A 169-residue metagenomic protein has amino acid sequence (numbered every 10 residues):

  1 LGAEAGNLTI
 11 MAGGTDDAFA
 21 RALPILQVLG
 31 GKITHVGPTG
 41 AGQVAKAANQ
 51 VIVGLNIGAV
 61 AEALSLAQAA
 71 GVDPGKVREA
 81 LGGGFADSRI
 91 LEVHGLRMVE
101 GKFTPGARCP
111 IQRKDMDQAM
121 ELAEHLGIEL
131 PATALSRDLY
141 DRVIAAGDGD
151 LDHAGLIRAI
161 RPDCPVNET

Functional and structural regions predicted by a protein language model:
L1-G54: Rossmann-fold dinucleotide-binding core
Q27, V166-T169: ATP-dependent carboxylate/acyl-activation modules
T39, V44, D87-H153, I160: Interdomain hinge/lid region at the active-site interface of Rossmann-like NAD(P)-dependent oxidoreductases
G40-E62, L66, R108-D115: Mid-domain beta-loop-alpha active-site segment that forms a flexible, acidic cofactor/metal-binding surface
G58, A70-P74, G149: Glycine/proline-rich active-site loop of Rossmann-fold NAD(P)-dependent oxidoreductases
Q68-G71, L126: Hydrophobic alpha-helical bundle segments that form small-molecule/ligand-binding pockets
V72-G84: Small-residue-rich helix-loop
